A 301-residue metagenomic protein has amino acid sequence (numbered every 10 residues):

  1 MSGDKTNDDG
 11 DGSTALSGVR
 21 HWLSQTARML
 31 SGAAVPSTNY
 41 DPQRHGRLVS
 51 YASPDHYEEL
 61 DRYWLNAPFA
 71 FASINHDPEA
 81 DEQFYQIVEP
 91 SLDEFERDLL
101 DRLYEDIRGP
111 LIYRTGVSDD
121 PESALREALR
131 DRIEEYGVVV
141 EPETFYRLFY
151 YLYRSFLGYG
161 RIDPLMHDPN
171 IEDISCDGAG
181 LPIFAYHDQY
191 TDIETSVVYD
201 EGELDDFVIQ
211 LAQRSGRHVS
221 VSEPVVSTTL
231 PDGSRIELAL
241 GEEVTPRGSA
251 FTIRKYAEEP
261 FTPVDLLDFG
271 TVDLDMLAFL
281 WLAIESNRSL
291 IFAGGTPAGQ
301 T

Functional and structural regions predicted by a protein language model:
M1-R217: N-terminal accessory targeting/assembly segments
E134-T144, F149-S155, L240-V264, T296: An exposure/low-complexity boundary signal
C176-S289: P-loop NTP-binding catalytic core
A283, G295-T296: P-loop (Walker A) phosphate-binding loop of NTP-binding proteins
F292: Hydrophobic anchor at the beta1->P-loop junction of P-loop NTPases
G299-Q300: Conserved glycine(s) of the Walker
